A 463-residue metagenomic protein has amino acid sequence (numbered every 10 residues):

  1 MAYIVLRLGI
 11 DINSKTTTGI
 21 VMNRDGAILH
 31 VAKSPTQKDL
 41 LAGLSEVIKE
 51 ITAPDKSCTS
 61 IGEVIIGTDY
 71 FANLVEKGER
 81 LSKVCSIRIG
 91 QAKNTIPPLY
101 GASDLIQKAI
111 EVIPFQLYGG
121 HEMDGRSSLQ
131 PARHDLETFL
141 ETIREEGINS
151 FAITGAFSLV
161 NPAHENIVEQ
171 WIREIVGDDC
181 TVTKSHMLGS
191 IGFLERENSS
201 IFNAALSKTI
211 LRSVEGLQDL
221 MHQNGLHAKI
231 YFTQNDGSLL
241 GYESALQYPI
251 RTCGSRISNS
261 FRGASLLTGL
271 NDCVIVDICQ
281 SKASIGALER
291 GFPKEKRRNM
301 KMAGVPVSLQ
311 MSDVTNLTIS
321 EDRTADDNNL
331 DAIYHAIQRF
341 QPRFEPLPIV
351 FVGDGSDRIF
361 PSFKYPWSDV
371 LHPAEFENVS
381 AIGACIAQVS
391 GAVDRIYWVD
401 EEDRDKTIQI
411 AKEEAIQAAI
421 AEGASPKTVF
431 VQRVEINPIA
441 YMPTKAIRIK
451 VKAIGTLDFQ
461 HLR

Functional and structural regions predicted by a protein language model:
A2-R463: N-terminally biased helix-coil "hinge/interface" segments that flank
